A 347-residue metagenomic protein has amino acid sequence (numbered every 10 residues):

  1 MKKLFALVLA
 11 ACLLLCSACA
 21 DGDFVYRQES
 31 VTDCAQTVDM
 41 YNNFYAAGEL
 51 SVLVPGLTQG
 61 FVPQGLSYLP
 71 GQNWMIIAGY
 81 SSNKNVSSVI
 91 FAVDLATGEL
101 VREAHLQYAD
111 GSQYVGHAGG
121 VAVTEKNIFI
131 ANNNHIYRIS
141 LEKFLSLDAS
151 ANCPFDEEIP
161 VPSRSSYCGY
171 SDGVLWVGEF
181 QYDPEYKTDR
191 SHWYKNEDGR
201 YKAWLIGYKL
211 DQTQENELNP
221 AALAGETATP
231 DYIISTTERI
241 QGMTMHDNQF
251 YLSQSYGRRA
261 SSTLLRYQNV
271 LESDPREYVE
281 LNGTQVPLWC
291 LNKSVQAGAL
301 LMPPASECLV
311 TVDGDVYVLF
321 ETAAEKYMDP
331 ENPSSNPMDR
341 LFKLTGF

Functional and structural regions predicted by a protein language model:
C19-G56, S334-F347: Sequence/structural signature of beta-propeller modules and their immediately flanking N-terminal secretory/stalk
L50-V86: Beta-strand-rich domains and repeat architectures in extracellular enzymes and scaffolds, especially beta-propellers
V54-Q59, H105-Q113, D156-V161, D231-T236 (+1 more regions): Surface loop/turn motifs at the tips and blade-to-blade linkers of beta-strand repeat domains
L57, V62, S88-F91, G98-K126: Blade-loop segments of beta-propeller domains
G60-S67, S112-G120, I159-Y170, T237-G242 (+1 more regions): Repeated scaffold domains used in trafficking and secretory/extracellular systems, primarily beta-propellers
S81-K84, H135-Y137, Y182-Y186, G257-A260 (+1 more regions): Short glycine/acidic-enriched loop and turn motifs that connect beta-strands
S87-G98, L141-L147, N152-P154, R190-Q214 (+2 more regions): Beta-propeller blade signature
I233-S294, A299, A305-E307: Loop/turn-rich, solvent-exposed surfaces of beta-rich toroidal or solenoidal domains
